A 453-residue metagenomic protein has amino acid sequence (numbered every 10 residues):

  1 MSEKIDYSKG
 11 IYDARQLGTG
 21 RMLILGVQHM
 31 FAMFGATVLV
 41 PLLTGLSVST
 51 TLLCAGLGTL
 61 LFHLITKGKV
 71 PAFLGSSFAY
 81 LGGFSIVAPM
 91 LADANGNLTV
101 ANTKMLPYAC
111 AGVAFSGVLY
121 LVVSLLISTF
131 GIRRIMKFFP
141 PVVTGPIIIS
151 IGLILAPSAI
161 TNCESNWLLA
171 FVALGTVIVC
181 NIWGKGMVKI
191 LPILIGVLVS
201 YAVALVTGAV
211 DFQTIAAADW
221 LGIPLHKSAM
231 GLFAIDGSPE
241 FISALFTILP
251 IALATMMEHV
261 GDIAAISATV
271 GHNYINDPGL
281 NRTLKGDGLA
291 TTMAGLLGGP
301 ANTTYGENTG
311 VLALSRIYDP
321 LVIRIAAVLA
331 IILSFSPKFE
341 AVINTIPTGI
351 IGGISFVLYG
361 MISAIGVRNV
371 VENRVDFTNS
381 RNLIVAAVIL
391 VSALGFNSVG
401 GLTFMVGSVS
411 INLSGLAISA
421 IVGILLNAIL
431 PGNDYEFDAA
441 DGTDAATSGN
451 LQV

Functional and structural regions predicted by a protein language model:
M1-I24, F212-L232, A268-I275, T283 (+1 more regions): Intrinsically disordered, low-complexity non-transmembrane regions of multi-pass membrane transporters
M1-L74, F78-T103: N-terminal signal-anchor module of multipass membrane proteins
Y7, F34-T37, A173-C180, L191 (+3 more regions): Juxtamembrane interface elements at the cytosolic ends of transmembrane helices in multi-pass membrane proteins
I11-G20, L42-H63, K67-K69, L249-P320 (+1 more regions): Membrane-embedded helical hairpins/re-entrant loop segments and their flanking transmembrane helices within multi-pass
G20-G35, L169-A173, L191-P192, I223-D262 (+1 more regions): Hydrophobic, membrane-embedded alpha-helices of multi-pass small-molecule transporters
L46-T51, G68-L81, I135-T144, K189-I195 (+3 more regions): Short, non-helical or kinked segments that cap or interrupt transmembrane helices
S85-L91, N181, N308-I323, L329-S334: Interfacial segments of multi-pass membrane proteins
M105-Q213, A327-A439: Membrane-embedded alpha-helical modules
